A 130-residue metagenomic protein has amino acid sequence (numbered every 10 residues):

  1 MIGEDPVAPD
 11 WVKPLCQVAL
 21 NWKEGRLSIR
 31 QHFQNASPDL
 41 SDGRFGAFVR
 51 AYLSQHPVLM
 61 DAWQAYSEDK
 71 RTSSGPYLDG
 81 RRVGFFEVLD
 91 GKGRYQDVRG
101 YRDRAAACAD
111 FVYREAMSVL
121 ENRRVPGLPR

Functional and structural regions predicted by a protein language model:
M1-S67: Negatively charged, low-complexity tracts enriched in Asp/Glu with abundant Ser/Thr
P9, P76, C108-V112: Generic hydrophobic secondary-structure signal
L27-I29, Y66-D97: Short aromatic-glycine-(Arg/Gly/Cys) micro-motifs in beta-strand/loop hairpins
A36, D97-R99: Short N-terminal micro-motifs specific to bacterial/archaeal maturation and metal-cluster initiation sites
S54, F85-L89, P129: A generic structural signal for ordered alpha-helices
R102-A116: A short, charged, amphipathic alpha-helix used as a generic interaction element across diverse proteins
L120-R130: Intrinsically disordered, low-complexity charged/polar segments
